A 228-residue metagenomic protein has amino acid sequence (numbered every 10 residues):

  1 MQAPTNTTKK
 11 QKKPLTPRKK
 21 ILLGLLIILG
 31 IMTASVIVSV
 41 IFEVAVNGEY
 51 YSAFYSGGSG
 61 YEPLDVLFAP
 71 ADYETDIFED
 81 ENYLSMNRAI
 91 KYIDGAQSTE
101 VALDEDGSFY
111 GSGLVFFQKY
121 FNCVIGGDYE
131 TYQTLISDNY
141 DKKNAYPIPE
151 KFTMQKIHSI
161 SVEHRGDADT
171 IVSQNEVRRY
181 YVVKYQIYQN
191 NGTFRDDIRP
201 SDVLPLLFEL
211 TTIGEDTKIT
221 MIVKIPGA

Functional and structural regions predicted by a protein language model:
Q2-T16: Juxtamembrane low-complexity tails/linkers enriched in Ser/Thr-Pro and polybasic
K12-G111, V115: Juxtamembrane and targeting peptides
A96, E105-F109, L114-V115, K119-V177 (+1 more regions): Short solvent-exposed beta->alpha transition segments
Q174-Q186: ...with weaker cross-activation on analogous glycine-rich loops/strands in unrelated enzymes
Q186-D202: Short, cysteine-centered beta-strand-loop-beta hairpins and adjacent loop/turn segments enriched in charged/polar
P205-T211: Hydrophobic/aromatic beta-strand elements that line small-molecule binding cavities or substrate pockets in beta-rich
M221-A228: Short, solvent-exposed aromatic-acidic interface loops
